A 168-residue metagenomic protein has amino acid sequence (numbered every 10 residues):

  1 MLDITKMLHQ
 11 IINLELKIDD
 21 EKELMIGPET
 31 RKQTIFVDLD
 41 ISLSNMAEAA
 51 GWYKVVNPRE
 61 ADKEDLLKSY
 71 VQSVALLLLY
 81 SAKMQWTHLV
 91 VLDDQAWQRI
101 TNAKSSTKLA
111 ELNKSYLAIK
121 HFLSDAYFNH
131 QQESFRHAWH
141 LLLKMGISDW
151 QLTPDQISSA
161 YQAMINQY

Functional and structural regions predicted by a protein language model:
M1-Y168: Flexible "arm" and connector segments at domain edges
